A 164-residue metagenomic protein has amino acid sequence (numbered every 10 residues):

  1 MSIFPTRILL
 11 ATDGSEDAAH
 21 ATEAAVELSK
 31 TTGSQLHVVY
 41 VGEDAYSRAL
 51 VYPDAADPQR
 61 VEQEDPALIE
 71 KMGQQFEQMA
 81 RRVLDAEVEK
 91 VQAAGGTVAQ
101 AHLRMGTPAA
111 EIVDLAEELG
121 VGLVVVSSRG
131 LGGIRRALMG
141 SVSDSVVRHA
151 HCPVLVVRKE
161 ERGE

Functional and structural regions predicted by a protein language model:
S2-P66, A94: Small/aliphatic-rich secondary-structure junction motif
F4, E117, L123-S145, K159 (+1 more regions): Glycine-rich, Arg-bearing micro-motifs that act as flexible, cationic patches
A24, Q75-E87, E111: Short, solvent-exposed amphipathic alpha-helices that sit in or adjacent to ligand/effector-binding or catalytic
Q59-R82: A short acidic, glycine-rich active-site loop that binds or catalyzes chemistry on phosphate/adenosine moieties
A99-A101: Rossmann-fold cofactor-recognition segment
L103-E111: Charged docking surfaces used in two-component/phosphorelay signaling
